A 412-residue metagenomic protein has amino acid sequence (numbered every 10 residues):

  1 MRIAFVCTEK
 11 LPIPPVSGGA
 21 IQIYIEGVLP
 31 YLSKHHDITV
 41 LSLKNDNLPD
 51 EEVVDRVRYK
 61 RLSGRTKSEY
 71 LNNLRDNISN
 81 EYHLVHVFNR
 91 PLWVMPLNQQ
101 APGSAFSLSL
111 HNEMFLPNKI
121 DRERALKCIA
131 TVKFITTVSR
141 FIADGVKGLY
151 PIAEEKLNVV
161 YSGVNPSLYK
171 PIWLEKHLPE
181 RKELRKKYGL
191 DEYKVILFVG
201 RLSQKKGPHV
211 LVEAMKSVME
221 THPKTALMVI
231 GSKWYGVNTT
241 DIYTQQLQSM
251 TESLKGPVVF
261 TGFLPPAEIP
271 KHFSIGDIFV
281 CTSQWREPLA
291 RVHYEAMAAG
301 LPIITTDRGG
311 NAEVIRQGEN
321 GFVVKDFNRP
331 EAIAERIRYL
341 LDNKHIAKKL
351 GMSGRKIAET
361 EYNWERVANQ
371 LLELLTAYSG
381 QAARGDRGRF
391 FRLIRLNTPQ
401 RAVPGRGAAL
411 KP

Functional and structural regions predicted by a protein language model:
A4-V6, T136, R185, L190-K206 (+2 more regions): Conserved donor-binding/catalytic core segment of Leloir-type glycosyltransferases
V87-W93, L110: Short His-centered aromatic/hydrophobic patch
D241-F263: Nucleotide-activated donor-binding/catalytic signature segment of Leloir-type glycosyltransferases, i.e., the conserved
F263, K271-G276: Short alpha-helical donor nucleotide-sugar binding micro-motif in glycosyltransferases
S274-P288, L301: Acidic donor-binding loop of glycosyltransferase active sites
P302-T305, I315: Short hydrophobic beta-strand element within catalytic cores of glycosyltransferases and related nucleotide-activated
A312-R338, H345-I346: Change "using UDP/GDP/dTDP sugars" to "using nucleotide sugars
A332, Y339, I346-T360: A short, well-ordered alpha-helix in the C-terminal region of glycosyltransferases
